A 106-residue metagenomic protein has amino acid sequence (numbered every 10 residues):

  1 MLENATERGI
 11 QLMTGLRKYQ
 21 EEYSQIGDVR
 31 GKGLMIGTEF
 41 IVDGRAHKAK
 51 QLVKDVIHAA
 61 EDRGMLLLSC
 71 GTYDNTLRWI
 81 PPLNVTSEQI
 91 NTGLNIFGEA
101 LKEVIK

Functional and structural regions predicted by a protein language model:
M1-K106: Conserved N-terminal phosphate-binding loop of PLP-dependent enzymes in the Aspartate aminotransferase
